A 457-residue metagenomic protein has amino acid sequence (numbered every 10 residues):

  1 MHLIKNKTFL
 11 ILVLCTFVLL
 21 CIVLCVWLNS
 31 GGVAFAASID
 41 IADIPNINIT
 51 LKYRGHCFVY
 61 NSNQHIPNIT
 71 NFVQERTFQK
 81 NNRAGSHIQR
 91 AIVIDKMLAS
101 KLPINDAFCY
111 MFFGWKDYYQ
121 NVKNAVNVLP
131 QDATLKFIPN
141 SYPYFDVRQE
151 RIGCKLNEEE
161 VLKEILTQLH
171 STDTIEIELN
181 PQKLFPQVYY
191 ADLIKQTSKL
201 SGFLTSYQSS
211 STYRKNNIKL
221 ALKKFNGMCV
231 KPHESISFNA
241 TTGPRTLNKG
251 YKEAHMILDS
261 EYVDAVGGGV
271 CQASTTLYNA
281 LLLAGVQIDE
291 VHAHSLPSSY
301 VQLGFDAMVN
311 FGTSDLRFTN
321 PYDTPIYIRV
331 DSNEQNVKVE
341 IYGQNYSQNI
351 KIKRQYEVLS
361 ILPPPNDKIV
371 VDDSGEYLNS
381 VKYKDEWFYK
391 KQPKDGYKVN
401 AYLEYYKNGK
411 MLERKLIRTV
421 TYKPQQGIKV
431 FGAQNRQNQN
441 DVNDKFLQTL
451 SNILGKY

Functional and structural regions predicted by a protein language model:
H2-F17: N-terminal Sec-pathway targeting helices
V13-W27: Bacterial N-terminal signal peptides
L24-S38: Sec-dependent signal peptide cleavage junction
I41, K52-R54, F58, F72 (+5 more regions): Well-ordered beta-sheet/strand-loop patches within structured domains
D43-K101, N157, V161-L162: Preferential activation on post-signal-peptide N-terminal prodomains/segments of secreted or lumenal proteins
R76, K80-I88, S100-N105, E150 (+2 more regions): Short loop/turn hinge sites at secondary-structure boundaries
N81-K123, V128-T134: A cross-kingdom signal targeting lumenal/periplasmic-facing segments of multi-pass membrane and secretory-pathway
F145-Q149: Surface-exposed aromatic
